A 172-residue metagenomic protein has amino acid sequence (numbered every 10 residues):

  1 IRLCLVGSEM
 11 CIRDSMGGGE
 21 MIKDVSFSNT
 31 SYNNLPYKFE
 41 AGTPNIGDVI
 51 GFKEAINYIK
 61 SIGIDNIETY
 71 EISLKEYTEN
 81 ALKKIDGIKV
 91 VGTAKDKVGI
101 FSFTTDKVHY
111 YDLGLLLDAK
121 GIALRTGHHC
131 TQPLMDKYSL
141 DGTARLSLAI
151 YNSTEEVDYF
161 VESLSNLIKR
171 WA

Functional and structural regions predicted by a protein language model:
I1-G7, C11-I12: Single conserved hydrophobic/aromatic residue that forms the stacking wall/gate of nucleotide- or nucleobase-binding
I22-S26, S31-I46: A short glycine-threonine-serine/GTX helix/turn-capping micro-motif
P36, V98-I100, D141-R145: Short, solvent-exposed beta-strand edge segments and adjacent coil->beta transition regions
A41, S102, A149: Glycine- and other small-residue-rich loops at beta-strand/loop junctions that grip anionic moieties
T43-I50, S73, V108, H129 (+1 more regions): Conserved active-site and cofactor/substrate-binding residues in soluble primary-metabolism enzymes
G47-V91, D96: Conserved PLP-dependent catalytic core of the aminotransferase class-I/II
D48, K53, G114, A119-A123 (+1 more regions): PLP-dependent enzyme catalytic core of the Aspartate aminotransferase-like
I72, E76, G87-H129, Y138: Conserved PLP-binding catalytic core of the aspartate aminotransferase-like
